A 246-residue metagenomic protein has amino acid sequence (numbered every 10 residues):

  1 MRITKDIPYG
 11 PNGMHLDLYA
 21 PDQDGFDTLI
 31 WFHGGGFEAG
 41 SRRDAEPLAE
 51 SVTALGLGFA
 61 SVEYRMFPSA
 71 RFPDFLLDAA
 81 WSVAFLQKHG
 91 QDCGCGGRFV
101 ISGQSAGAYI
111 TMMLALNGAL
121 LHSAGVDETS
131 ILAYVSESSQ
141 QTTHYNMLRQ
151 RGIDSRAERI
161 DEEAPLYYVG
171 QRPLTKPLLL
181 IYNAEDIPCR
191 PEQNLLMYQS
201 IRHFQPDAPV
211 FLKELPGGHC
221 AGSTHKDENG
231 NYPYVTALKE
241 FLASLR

Functional and structural regions predicted by a protein language model:
M1-Q23: N-terminal cap/lid segment of alpha/beta-hydrolase-fold proteins
F26-G35: Short beta-strand element of the alpha/beta-hydrolase
R43-A60: Short amphipathic alpha-helix adjacent to the substrate-entry channel of hydrolases
A70-Q91: Alpha/beta-hydrolase active-site loop
A84-R149: Primarily recognizes the serine-hydrolase "nucleophile elbow" in alpha/beta-hydrolase and SGNH/GDSL folds
V126-E128, A133, S139-M147, E158-L195: The feature captures the conserved acid-bearing segment of alpha/beta-hydrolase catalytic domains
R151-R159, A184-V210, N229: Active-site-adjacent alpha-helix of alpha/beta-hydrolase-fold enzymes
L195, H203-R246: C-terminal catalytic histidine-bearing segment of alpha/beta-hydrolase fold enzymes
